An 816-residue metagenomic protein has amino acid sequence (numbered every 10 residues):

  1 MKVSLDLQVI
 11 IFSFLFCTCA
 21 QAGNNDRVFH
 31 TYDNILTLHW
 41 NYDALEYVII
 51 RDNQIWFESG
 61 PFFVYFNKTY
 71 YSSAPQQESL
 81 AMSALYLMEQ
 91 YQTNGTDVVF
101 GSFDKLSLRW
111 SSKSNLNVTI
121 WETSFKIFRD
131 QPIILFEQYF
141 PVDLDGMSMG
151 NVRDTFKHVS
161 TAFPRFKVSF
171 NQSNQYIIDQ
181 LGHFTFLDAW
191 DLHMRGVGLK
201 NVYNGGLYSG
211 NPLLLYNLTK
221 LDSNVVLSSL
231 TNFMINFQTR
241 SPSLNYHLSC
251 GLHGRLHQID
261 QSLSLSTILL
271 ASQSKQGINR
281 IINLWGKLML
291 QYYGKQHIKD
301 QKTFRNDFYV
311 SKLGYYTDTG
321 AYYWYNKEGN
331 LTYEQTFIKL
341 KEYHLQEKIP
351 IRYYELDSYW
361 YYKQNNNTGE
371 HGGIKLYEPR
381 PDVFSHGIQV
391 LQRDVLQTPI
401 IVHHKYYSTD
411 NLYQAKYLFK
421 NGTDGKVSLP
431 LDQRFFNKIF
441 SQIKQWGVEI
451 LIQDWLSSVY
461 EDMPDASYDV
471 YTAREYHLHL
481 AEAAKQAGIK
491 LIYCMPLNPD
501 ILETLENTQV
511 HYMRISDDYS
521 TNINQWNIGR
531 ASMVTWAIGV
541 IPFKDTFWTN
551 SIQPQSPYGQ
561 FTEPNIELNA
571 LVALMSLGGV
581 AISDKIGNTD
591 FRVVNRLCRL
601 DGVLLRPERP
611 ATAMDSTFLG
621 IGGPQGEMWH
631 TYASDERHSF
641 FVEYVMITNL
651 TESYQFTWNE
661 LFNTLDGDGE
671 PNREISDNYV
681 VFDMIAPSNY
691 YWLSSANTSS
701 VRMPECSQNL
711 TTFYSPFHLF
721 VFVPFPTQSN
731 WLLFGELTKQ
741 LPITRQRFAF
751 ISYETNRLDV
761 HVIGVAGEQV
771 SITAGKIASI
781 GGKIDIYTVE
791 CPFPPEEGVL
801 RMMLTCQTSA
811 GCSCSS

Functional and structural regions predicted by a protein language model:
S4-A22: Cleavable N-terminal signal peptides of Sec/SRP-targeted secreted and luminal proteins
G23, V28-Y354, G372-D382, I450: Carbohydrate-recognition beta-sandwich/jelly-roll modules in extracellular/periplasmic carbohydrate-active proteins
I120-R129, T155-H158, Q769-K783, C806-S816: Extended Gly/Ser/Thr-rich low-complexity repeat segments, especially those forming or decorating extracellular
I134, A573-S576, A581, G620-D677 (+3 more regions): Carbohydrate-binding surface patches
A162-G182, L665-P687, G775-C791: Solvent-exposed beta-hairpin/edge-strand motifs
A189, P350-G579, D584-N588, N595-R599: Aromatic- and carboxylate-enriched substrate-binding clefts and catalytic-loop regions of carbohydrate-active enzymes
F543, A570-A573, I582, G587-S616 (+1 more regions): Aromatic- and carboxylate-lined catalytic core of secreted/periplasmic carbohydrate-active enzymes
A696-I751, V770, Y787-S816: C-terminal beta-strand-rich structural cap/linker in extracellular carbohydrate-active enzymes
